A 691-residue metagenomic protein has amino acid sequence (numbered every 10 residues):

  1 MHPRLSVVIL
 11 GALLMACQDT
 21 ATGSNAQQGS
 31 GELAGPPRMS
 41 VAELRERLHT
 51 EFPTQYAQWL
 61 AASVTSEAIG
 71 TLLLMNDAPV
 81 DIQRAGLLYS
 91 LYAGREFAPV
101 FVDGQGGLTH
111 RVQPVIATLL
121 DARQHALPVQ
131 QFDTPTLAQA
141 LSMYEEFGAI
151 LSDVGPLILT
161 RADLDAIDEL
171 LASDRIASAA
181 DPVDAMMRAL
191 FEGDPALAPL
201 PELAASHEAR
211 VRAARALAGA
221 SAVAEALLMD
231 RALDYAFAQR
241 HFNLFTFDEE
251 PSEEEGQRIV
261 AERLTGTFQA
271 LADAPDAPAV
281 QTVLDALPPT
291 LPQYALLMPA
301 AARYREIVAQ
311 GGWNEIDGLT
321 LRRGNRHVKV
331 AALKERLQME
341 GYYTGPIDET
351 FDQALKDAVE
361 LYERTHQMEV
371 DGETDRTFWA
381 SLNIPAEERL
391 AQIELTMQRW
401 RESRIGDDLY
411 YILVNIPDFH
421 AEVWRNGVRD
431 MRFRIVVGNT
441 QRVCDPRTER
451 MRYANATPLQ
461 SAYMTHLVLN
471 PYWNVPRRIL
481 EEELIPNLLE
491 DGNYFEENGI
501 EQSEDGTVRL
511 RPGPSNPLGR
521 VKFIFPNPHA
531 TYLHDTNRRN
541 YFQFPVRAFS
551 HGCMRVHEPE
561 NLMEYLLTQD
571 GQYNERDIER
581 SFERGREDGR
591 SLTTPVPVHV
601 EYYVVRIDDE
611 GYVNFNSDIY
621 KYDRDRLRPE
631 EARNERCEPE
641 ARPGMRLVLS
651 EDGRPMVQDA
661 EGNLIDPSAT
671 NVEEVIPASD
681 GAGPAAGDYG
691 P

Functional and structural regions predicted by a protein language model:
M1-S6: Bacterial N-terminal signal peptides that target proteins for export
L13-A16: C-terminal motif of bacterial Sec signal peptides marking the signal peptidase cleavage site
Q18-R84, L88, A93, L233-D234 (+3 more regions): Well-ordered beta-sheet/strand-loop patches within structured domains
A21, A26-M186, F191, A196-S206: Zn2+-dependent metallopeptidase catalytic domains
L119, R123, Y235-R240, L382 (+1 more regions): Generic structural signal for hydrophobic core residues of well-folded globular domains
V129-D133, A138-L141, E145, S152-D165 (+8 more regions): Short acidic, glycine/serine/threonine-rich helix-capping segments at coil-helix boundaries
V223-F242: Short, hydrophobic/amphipathic alpha-helical patches that form generic packing surfaces within helical domains
